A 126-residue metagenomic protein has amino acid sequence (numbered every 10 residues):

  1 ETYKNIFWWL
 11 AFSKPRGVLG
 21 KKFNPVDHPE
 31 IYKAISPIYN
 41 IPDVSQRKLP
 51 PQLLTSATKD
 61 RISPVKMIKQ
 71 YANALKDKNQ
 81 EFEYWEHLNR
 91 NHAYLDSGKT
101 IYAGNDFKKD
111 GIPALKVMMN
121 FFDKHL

Functional and structural regions predicted by a protein language model:
E1-D43: Mobile cap/lid helix-loop segments that gate and shape the active-site cleft of serine hydrolases
E1-K4, K59-R61, N89-A93: Solvent-exposed loop/turn segments at secondary-structure junctions within structured extracellular/periplasmic domains
I6, P64-V65, D96: Short glycine-/acidic-enriched loop or helix-start segments at secondary-structure transitions that form or flank
G17, K59-R61, F107: A generic structural signal for short
Y39-L49, K66: Conserved serine/cysteine hydrolase catalytic core
R47-K48, L53-S56, D60: Short beta-strand/loop motif that positions the catalytic acidic residue of the alpha/beta-hydrolase fold
L53-T55, K69, N73-L126: C-terminal catalytic histidine-bearing segment of alpha/beta-hydrolase fold enzymes
R61-Q70: Conserved alpha/beta-hydrolase "acid-adjacent" motif
